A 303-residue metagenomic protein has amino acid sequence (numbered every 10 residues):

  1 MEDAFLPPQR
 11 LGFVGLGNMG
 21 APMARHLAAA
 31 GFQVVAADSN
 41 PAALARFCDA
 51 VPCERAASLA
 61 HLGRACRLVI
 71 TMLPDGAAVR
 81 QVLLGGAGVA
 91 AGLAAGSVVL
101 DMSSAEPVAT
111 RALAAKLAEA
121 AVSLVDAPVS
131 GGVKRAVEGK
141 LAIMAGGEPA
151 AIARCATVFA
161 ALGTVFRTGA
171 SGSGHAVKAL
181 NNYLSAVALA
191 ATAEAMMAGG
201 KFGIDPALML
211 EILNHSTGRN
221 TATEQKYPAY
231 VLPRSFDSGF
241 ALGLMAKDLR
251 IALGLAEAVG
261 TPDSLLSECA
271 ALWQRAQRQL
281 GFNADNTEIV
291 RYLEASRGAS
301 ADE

Functional and structural regions predicted by a protein language model:
M1-M72, S97, T164-F166: NAD(P)+-binding Rossmann beta1-loop-alpha1 motif at the extreme N-terminus of oxidoreductases
L11, L73, S104-Y183: Rossmann-fold dinucleotide-binding core
L59-L124: Rossmann-fold NAD(P) dinucleotide-binding segment
E138-G146, F166, A170-F202, E211-K226 (+1 more regions): Active-site-proximal catalytic alpha-helix in oxidoreductases
S171, L184, N220-N286, L293: Interdomain hinge/lid region at the active-site interface of Rossmann-like NAD(P)-dependent oxidoreductases
A207-H215, S267-A271: Beta-strand segments within the central parallel beta-sheet cores of soluble alpha/beta enzyme folds
